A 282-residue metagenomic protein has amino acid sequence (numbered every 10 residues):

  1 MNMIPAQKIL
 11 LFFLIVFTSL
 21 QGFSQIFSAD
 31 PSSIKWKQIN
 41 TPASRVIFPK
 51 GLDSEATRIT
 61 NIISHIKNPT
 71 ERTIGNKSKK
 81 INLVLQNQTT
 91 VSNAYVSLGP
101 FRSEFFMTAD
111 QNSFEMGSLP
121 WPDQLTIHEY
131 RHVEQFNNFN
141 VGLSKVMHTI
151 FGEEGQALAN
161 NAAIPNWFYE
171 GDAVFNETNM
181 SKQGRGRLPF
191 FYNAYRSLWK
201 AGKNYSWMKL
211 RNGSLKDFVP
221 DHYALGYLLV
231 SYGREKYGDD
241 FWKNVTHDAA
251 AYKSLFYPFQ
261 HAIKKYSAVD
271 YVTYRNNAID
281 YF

Functional and structural regions predicted by a protein language model:
M1-L10: Bacterial N-terminal signal peptides that target proteins for export
L10-L11, H132: Intrinsically disordered, low-complexity segments enriched in glycine/proline and serine/threonine
F12-V16: Hydrophobic alpha-helical signal peptides and transmembrane signal-/tail-anchor segments that drive secretory-pathway
S24-A159, P165, P258: Juxtacatalytic substrate-recognition/specificity segment
P31, P100-F101, G117-L125, V133 (+3 more regions): Acidic/His/Gly-enriched intrinsically disordered linker/tail segments that often contain short helix/coil "MoRF-like"
S54, Y237-D240: A generic structural signal for alpha-helix starts
